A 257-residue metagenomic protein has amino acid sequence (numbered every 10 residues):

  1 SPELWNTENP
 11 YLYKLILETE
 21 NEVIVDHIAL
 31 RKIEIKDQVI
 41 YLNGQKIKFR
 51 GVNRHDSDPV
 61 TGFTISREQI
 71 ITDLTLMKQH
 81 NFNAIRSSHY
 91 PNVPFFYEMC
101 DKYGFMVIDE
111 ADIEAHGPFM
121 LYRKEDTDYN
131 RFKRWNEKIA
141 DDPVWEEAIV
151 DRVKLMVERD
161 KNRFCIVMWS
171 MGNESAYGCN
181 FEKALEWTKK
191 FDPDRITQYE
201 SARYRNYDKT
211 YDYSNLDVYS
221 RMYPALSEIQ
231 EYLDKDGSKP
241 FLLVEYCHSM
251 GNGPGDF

Functional and structural regions predicted by a protein language model:
S1-V107, R152, V167-M168, A184-K190 (+2 more regions): Secreted/periplasmic carbohydrate-active enzymes, especially glycoside hydrolases
A84-F257: Substrate-binding/catalytic cleft of secreted carbohydrate-active enzymes, primarily glycoside hydrolases
